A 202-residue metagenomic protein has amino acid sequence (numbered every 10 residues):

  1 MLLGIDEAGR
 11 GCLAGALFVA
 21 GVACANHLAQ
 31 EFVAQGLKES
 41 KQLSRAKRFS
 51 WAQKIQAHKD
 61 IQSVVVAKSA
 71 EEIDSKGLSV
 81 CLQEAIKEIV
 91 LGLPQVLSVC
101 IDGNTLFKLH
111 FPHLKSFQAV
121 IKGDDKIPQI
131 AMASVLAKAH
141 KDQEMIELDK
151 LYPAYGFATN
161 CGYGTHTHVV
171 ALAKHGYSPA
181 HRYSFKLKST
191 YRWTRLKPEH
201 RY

Functional and structural regions predicted by a protein language model:
M1-Y202: RNase H-like, Mg2+-dependent phosphodiesterase core, and more generally RNA phosphate-backbone-engaging helix-loop
